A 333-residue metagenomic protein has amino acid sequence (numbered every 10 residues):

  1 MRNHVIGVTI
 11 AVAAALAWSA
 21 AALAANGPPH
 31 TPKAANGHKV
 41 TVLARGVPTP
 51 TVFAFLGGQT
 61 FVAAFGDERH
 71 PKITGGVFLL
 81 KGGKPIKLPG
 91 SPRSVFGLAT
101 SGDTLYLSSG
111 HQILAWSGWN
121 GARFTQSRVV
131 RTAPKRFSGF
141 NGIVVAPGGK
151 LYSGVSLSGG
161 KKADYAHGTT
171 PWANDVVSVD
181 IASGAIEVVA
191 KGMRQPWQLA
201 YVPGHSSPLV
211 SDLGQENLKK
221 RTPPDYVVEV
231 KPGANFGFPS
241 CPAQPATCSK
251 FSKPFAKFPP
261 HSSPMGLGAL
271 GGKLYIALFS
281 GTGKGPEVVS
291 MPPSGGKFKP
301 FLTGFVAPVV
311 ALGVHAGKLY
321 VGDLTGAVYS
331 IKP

Functional and structural regions predicted by a protein language model:
A25-A34, F140, L157-H167, P171-A182 (+3 more regions): Beta-propeller domain segments
V40-R45, K84-G90, S127-A133, A185-A190 (+2 more regions): A short beta-strand motif characteristic of beta-propeller blades
G46-Q59, S91-T104, S108, P134-L151 (+3 more regions): Beta-rich, blade/repeat-based domains predominating in secreted/periplasmic proteins but also intracellular
V62-A64, L107, Y152-G154, L209-D212 (+2 more regions): Residue position within the beta-strands of beta-propeller blades
G66-D67, H111, W119, L157-S158 (+3 more regions): Residue-level signature of beta-propeller blades and closely related beta-rich strand-turn architectures in secreted
I73-G102: Blade-loop segments of beta-propeller domains
H111-A146: Asp-box/WD-like beta-propeller blade repeats and closely related beta-sheet repeat scaffolds
A311-P333: Blade-level signature of beta-propeller repeat domains, shared across WD40, Kelch, NHL, RCC1 and BNR/Asp-box propellers
